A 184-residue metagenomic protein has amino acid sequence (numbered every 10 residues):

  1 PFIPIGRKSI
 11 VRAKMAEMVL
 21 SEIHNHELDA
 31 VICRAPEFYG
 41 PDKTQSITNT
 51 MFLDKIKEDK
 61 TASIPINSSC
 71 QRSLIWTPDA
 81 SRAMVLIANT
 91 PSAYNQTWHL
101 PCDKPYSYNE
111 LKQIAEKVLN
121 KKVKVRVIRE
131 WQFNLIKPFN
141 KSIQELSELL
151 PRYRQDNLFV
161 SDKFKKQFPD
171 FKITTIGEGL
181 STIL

Functional and structural regions predicted by a protein language model:
P1-K8, N49-D54: Short, flexible helix-coil linker/hinge segments at the edges of structured domains or between repeats
I3-I32: Active-site Tyr-X1-5-Lys
I10, I75, Y106, F159 (+1 more regions): Residue-level signal for the nucleotide or nucleotide-sugar donor/cofactor binding architecture
N25-I32, P36-Q71: NAD(P)-dependent short-chain dehydrogenase/reductase
M51-S73, K124-N157: Alpha-helical membrane-targeting segments
S73-A80: A conserved structural motif in NAD(P)-dependent oxidoreductases
A83-L146, K172-I176, L180-L184: Mid/C-terminal beta-alpha module of Rossmann-like enzyme folds, strongest in SDR-family dehydrogenases/epimerases
